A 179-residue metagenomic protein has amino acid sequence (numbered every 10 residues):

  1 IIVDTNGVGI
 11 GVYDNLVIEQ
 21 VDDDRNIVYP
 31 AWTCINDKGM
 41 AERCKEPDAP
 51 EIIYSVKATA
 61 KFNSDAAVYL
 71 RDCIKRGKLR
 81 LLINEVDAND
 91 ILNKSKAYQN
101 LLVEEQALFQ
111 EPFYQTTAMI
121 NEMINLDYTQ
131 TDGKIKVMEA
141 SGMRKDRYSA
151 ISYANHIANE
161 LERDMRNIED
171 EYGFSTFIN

Functional and structural regions predicted by a protein language model:
I1-Q130: Mg2+-dependent endonuclease catalytic cores in nucleic-acid-processing enzymes, primarily RNase H-like
F62-A66, G142-S149: Phosphate/oxyanion-binding active-site loops and adjacent basic polyanion-contact surfaces
L81, V137, D146: Short, electropositive, low-hydrophobicity segments enriched in small/polar residues
T129, R144-N179: Acidic two-metal-ion nuclease catalytic site recognized across multiple nuclease folds, prominently DnaQ/RNase D-T
Q130-G142: Short, solvent-exposed helix-loop connector elements
